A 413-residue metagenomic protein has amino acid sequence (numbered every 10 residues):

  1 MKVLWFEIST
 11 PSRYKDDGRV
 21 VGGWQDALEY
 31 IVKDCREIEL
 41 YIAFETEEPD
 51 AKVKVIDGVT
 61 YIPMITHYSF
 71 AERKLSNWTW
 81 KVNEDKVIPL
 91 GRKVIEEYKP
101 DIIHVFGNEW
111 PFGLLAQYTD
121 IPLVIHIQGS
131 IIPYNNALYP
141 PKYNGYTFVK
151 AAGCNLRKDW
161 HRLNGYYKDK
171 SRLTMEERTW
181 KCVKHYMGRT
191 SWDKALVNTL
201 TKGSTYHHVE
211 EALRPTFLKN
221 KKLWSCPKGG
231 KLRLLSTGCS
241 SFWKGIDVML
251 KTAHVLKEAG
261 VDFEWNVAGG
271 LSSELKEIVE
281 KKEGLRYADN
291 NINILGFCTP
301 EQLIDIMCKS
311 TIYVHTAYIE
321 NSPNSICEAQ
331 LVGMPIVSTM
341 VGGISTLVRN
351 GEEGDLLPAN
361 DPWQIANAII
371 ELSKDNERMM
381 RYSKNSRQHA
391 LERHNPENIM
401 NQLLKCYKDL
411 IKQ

Functional and structural regions predicted by a protein language model:
M1-D50, V59, H254: N-terminal subdomain of nucleotide-sugar transferases
L4, S225-K244, L250-A253, N266: Conserved donor-binding/catalytic core segment of Leloir-type glycosyltransferases
I95, F297-C298, D305-S310: Short alpha-helical donor nucleotide-sugar binding micro-motif in glycosyltransferases
I131, T147-Y186, K194-A195, T199: Membrane-proximal helix-turn-helix segments that form the acceptor-binding/catalytic region of lipid-linked
I278-E301: Nucleotide-activated donor-binding/catalytic signature segment of Leloir-type glycosyltransferases, i.e., the conserved
Y318: Aromatic "clamp/platform" in nucleotide-sugar-dependent glycosyltransferases that forms part of the donor/acceptor
P335-S338: Short hydrophobic beta-strand element within catalytic cores of glycosyltransferases and related nucleotide-activated
N350-G351, D355-P362, E371-N376: Conserved acidic donor-binding segment of nucleotide-sugar-dependent glycosyltransferases
